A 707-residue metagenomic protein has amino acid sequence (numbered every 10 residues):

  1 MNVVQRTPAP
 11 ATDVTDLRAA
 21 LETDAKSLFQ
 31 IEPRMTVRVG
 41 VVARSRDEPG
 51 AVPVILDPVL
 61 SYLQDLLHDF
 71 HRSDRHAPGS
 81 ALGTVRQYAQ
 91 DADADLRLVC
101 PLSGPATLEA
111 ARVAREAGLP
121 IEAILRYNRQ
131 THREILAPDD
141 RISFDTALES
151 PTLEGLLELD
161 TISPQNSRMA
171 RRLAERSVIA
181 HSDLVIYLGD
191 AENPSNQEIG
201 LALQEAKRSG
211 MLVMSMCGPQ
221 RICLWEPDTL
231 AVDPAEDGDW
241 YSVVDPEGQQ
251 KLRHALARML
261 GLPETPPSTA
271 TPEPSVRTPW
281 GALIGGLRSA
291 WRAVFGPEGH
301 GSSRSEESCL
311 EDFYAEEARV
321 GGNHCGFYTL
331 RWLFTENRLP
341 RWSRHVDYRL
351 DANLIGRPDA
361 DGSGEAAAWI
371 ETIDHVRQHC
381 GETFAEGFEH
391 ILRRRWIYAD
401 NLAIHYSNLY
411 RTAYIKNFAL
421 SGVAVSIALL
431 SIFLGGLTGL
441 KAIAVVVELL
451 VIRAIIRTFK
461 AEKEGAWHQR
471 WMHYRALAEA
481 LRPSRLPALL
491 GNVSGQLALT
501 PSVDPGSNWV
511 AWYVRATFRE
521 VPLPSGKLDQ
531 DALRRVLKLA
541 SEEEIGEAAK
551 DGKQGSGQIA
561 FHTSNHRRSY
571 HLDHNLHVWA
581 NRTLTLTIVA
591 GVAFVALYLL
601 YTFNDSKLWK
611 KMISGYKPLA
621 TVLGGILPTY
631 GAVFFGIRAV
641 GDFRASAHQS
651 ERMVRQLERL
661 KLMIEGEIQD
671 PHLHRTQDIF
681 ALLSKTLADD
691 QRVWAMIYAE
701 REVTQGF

Functional and structural regions predicted by a protein language model:
Q5-P266: Acidic/glycine-enriched connector segments
T265-T585, V595-F707: Conserved non-transmembrane functional hotspots
